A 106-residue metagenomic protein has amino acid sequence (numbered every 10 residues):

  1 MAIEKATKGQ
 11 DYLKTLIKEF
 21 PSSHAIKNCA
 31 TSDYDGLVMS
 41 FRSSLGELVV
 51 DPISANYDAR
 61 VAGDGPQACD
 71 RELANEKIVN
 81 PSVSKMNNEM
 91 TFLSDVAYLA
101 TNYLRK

Functional and structural regions predicted by a protein language model:
M1-K106: Folded extracytoplasmic luminal domains of secretory or organellar precursors
